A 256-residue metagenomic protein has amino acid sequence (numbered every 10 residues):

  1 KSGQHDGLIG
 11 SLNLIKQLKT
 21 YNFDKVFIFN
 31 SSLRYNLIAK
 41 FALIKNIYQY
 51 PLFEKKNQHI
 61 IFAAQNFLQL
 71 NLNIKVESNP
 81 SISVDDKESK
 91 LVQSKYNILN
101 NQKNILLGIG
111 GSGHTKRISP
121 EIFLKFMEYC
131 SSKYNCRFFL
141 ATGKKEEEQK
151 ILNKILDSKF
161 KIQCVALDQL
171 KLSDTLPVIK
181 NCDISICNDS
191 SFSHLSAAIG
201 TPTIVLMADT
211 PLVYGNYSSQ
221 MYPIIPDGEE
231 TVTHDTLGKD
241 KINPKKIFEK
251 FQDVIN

Functional and structural regions predicted by a protein language model:
K1-N256: Catalytic machinery of carbohydrate-active enzymes, primarily nucleotide-sugar-dependent glycosyltransferases
